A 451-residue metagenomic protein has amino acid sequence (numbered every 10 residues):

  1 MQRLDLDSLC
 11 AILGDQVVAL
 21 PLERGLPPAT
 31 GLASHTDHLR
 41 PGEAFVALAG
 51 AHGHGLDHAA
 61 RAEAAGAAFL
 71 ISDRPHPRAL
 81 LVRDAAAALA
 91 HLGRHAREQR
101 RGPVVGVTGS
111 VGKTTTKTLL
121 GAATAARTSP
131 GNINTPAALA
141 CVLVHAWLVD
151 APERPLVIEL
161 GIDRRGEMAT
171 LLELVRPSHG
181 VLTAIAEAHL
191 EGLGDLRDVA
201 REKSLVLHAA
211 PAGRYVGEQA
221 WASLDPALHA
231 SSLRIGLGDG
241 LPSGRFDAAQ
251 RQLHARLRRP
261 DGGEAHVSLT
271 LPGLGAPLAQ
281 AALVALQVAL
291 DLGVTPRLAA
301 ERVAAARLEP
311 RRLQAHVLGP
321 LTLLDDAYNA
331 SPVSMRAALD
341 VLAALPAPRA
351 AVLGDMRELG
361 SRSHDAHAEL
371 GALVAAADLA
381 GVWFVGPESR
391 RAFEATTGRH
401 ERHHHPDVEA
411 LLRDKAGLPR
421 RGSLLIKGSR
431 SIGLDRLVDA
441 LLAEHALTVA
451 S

Functional and structural regions predicted by a protein language model:
M1-H91, H95, A343-A347, A351 (+3 more regions): N-terminal leader/targeting and accessory segments in enzymes
L9, E43, A62, L92 (+12 more regions): Residue-level signal for inorganic ion chemistry
L9, L13, S72-H76, V181-T322 (+4 more regions): Acidic, Mg2+-coordinating active-site environments of NTP-dependent enzymes
A51-G53, A60, E309, Y328-E401 (+2 more regions): Active-site beta-alpha connecting loops in nucleotide-dependent enzymes
L80-D84, E401-L411: Short acidic-hydrophobic, aromatic-tinged amphipathic segments that line or gate anion-handling sites
A88-E218, S223-L228, A440-A450: Phosphate-binding loop of NTP-binding sites
V107, P310-L313, S431, D435-L437: ATP-dependent carboxylate/acyl-activation modules
E173, A410-P419: Short amphipathic alpha-helix with an adjacent loop that forms part of the alpha/beta core around
